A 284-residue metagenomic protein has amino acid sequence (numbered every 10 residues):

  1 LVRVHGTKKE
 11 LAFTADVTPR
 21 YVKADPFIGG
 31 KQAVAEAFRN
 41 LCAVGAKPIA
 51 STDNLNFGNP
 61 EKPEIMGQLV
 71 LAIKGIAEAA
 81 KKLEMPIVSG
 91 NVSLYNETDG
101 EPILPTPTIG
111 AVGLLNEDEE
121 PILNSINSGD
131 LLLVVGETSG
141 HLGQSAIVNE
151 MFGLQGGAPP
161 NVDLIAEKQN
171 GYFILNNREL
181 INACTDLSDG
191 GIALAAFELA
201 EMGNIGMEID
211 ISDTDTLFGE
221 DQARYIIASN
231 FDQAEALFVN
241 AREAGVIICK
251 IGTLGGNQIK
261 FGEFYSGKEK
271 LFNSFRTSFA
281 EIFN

Functional and structural regions predicted by a protein language model:
L1-G140, S145-G153, F218: Glycine-rich phosphate/pyrophosphate-binding loop regions near the starts of catalytic domains
L11, A37-N40, T52, L164-N176 (+1 more regions): Charged, low-complexity, helix-prone segments enriched in Lys/Glu/Asp/Gln
D25-P26, E64-I65, V162, C184-T185 (+1 more regions): A generic structural signal for short
G29-Q32, G110-N116, N161-Y172, E208-S212: A general structural motif
G30, Q68-L69, A166-E167, D189 (+1 more regions): Charged, low-complexity surface patches
A72-A79, L83, V88, V92-P107 (+2 more regions): Glycine-/charge-enriched secondary-structure boundary and capping motifs
S128, L133-V135, S139-E167, K268 (+2 more regions): Segments adjacent to and within acyl-thioester-processing domains across lipid and secondary-metabolism enzymes
